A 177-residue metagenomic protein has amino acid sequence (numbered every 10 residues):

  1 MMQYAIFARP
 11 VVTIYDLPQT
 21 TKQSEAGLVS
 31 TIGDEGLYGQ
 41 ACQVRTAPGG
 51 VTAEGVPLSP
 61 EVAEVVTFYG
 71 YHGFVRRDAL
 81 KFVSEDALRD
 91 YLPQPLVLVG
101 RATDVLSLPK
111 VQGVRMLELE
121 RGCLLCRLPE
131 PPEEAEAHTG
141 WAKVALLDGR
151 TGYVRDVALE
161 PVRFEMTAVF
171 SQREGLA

Functional and structural regions predicted by a protein language model:
M1-T13, L17-S30, L37-D104, K110-R115 (+2 more regions): Boundary regions of SH3-family modules and the immediately adjacent low-complexity/disordered segments in eukaryotic
